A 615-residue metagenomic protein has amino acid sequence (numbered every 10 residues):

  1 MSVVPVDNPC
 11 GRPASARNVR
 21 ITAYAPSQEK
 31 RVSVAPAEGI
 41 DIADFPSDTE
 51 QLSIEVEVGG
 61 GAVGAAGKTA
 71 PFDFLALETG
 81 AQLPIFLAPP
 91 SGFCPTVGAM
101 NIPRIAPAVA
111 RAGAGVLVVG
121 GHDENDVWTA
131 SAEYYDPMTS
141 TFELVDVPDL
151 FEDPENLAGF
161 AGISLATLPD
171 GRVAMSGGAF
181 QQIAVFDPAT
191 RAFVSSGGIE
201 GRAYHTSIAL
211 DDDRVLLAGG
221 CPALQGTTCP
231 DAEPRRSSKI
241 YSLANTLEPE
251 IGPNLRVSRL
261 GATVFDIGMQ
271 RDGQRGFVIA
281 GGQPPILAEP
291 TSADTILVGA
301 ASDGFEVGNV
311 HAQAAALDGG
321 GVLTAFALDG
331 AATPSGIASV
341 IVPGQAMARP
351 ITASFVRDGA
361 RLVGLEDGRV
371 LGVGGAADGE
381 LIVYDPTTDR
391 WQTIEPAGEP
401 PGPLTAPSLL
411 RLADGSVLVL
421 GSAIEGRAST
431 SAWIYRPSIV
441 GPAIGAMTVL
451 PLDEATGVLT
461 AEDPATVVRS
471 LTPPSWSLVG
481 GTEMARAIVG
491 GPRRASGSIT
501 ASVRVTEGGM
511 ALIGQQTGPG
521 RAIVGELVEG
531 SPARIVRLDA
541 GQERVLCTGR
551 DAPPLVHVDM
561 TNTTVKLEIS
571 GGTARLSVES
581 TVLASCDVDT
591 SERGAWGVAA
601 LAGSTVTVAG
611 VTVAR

Functional and structural regions predicted by a protein language model:
K30-V34, G59-L87: Structured interaction patches on ligand/partner-binding surfaces of diverse proteins
P36-S53, R493: Short Pro-Gly-centered beta-turn/loop motif in secreted/extracellular proteins
G80-G445: Kelch-like beta-propeller repeat domains
M447, P451-E483: Extracellular glycan-recognition surfaces and repeat-rich motifs
V479-D539: Secretory/extracellular carbohydrate-interaction modules and structurally similar beta-sandwich "look-alikes"
A501, V556-S570, A574-L576: Short tryptophan-centered beta-strand motifs in secreted/extracellular beta-sheet-rich domains of glycan-recognition
A540-T564: Short, aromatic/His-centered strand-loop micro-motif at the edge of beta-sheets
V578-A595: Short, solvent-exposed beta-strand-to-loop segments that form ligand-recognition rims of beta-rich domains
